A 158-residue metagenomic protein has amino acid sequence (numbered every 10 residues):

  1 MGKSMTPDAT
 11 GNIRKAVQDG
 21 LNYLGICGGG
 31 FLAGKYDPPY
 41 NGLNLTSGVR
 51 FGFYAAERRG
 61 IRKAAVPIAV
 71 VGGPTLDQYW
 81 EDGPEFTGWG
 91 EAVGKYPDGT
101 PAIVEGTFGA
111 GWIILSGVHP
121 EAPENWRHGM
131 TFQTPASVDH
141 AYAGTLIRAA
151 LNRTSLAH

Functional and structural regions predicted by a protein language model:
M1-G2, N125: A generic structural signal for short coil/turn motifs at secondary-structure boundaries
G2-V70: A glycine-rich, often tryptophan-bearing local segment used as a flexible ligand/cofactor-contacting loop or short
S4, G25-G30, G34, G94 (+5 more regions): Small-side-chain structural scaffolding
R14, P38, G42, W112 (+1 more regions): Extracellular ligand-binding/catalytic regions of CAZymes and related secreted enzymes and adhesion modules
Q18, G48, P97, E121 (+1 more regions): Residue-level marker of positions within ordered structural domains that often coincide with functionally constrained
Q18, G99, G106, Q133 (+1 more regions): Hydrophobic alpha-helical segments and their boundary regions
N22-I26, Y54-R59, P74-L76, A136-S137 (+1 more regions): Short C-terminal domain-edge/linker segments immediately following a structured domain
G60-R127: Catalytic beta-strand/loop cores that center a nucleophilic Ser/Cys/Thr and support acyl-enzyme chemistry
